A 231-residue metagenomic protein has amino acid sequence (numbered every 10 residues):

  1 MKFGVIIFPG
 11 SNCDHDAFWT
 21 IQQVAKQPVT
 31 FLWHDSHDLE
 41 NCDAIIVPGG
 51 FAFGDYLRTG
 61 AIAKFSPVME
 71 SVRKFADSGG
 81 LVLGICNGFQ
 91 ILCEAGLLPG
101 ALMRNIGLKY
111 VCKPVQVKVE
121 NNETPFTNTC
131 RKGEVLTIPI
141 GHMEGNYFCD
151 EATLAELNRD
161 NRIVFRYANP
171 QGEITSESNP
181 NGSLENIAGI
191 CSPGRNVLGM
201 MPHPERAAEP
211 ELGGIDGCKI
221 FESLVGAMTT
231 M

Functional and structural regions predicted by a protein language model:
M1, K132-V135, S192-V197: Beta-strand-turn-beta hairpins that frame and shape the catalytic cleft of phosphate-ester-processing enzymes
M1-I85, C93-P99, M103-V111, K118 (+5 more regions): N-terminal beta1-alpha1 cap of cysteine-dependent amidohydrolase-like domains
F3-G4, T137-G141, L198-M201: Active-site-proximal beta-strand elements of phosphoester/diester hydrolases
C42, G79-G80, V135, N196-L198: A generic hydrophobic-helix recognition signal that picks specific residues within alpha-helical hydrophobic
G50-F51, G88, M143, P204: Active-site metal-binding loops of divalent metal-dependent hydrolases
L97-L184: Pocket-forming structural segment of enzyme catalytic cores
I187-E211: A glycine-centered loop/beta-turn motif at secondary-structure junctions
